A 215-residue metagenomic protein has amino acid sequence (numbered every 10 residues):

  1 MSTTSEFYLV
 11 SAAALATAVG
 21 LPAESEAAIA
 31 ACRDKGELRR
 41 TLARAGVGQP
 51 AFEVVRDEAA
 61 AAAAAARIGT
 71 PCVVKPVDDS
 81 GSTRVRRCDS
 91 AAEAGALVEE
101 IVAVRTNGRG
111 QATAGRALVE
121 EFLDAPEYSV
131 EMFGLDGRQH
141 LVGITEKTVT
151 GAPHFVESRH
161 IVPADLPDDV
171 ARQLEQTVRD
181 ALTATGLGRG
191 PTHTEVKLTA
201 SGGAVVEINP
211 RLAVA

Functional and structural regions predicted by a protein language model:
M1-R56: Conserved N-proximal alpha/beta basic substrate-recognition cap immediately N-terminal to, or forming the N-lobe
E6-Y8, D78-D79, R211: Short glycine-rich anion-binding loops that position phosphate/pyrophosphate groups of nucleotides and phosphorylated
G46-G48, D78-S82: Short glycine-enriched loop/turn motifs at secondary-structure junctions
G48-P50, P71-V74, C88-A125, P153-H160 (+1 more regions): Conserved ATP-binding module of the ATP-grasp superfamily
V55, V85-S90, F133-L135: Short beta-strand-to-turn element immediately C-terminal to the catalytic PLP-Schiff-base lysine in fold type I
A60, A64, E93: Short acidic active-site motifs
A64-V74, L141: Acidic/histidine-enriched active-site and ligand-binding environments that engage anionic O-linkages
E121-L187, P191-H193, L198, V205 (+1 more regions): ATP-dependent carboxylate/phosphate-activation module, predominantly the ATP-grasp catalytic core and closely related
